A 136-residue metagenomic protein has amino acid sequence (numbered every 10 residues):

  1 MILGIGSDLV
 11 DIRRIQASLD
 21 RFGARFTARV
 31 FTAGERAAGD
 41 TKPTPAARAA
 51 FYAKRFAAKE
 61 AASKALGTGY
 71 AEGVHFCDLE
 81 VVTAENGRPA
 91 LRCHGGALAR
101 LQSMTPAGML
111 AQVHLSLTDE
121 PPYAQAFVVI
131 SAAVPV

Functional and structural regions predicted by a protein language model:
M1-V136: Core catalytic alpha/beta fold that binds nucleotide/phospho-ligands
